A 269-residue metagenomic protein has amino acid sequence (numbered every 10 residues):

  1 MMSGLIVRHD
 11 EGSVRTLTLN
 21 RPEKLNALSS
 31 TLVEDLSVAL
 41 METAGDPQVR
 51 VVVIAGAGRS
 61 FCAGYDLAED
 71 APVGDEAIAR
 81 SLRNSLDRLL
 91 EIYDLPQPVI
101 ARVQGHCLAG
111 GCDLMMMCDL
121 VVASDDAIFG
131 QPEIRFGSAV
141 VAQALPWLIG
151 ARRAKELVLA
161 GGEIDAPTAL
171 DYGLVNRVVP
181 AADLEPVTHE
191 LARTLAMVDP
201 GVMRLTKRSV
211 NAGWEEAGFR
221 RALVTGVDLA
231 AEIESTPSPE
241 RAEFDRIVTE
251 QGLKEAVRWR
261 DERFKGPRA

Functional and structural regions predicted by a protein language model:
M1-A57: Conserved CoA-thioester-binding segment of acyl-CoA-metabolizing enzymes
M1-E11, D165-A166, M197-A269: C-terminal alpha-helix plus adjacent terminal tail
L17, R21, L36, I54 (+5 more regions): Terminal peptide-recognition signature
T31-D35, N84, E91, V187 (+3 more regions): Charged catalytic carboxylate motif
G56-E91, C107, I247-E255: Glycine- (often His-adjacent) and acidic-residue-rich active-site loop that binds/positions the CoA thioester
L90-M203: Crotonase-fold acyl-CoA enzyme core
